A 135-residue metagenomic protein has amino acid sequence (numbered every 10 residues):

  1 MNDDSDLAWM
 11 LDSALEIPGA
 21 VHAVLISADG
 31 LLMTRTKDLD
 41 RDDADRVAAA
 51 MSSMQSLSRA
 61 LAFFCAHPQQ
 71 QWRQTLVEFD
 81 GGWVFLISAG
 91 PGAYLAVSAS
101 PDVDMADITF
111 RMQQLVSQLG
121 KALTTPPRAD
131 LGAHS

Functional and structural regions predicted by a protein language model:
M1-H22, D29-S135: Acidic, low-complexity cytosolic segments
